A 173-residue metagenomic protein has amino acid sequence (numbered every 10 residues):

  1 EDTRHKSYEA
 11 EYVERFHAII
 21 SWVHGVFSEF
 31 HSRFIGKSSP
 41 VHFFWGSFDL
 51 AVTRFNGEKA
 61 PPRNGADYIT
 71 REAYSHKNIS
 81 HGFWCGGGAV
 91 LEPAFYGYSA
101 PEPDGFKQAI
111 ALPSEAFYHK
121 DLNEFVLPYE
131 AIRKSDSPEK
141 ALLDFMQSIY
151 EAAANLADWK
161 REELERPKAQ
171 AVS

Functional and structural regions predicted by a protein language model:
E1, F44-G46, Q170-S173: Charge-rich, acidic-biased intrinsically disordered regions
E1-E11, P93-Y96, D121-E130: Glycine-rich, often proline-containing surface loops adjacent to acidic residues and nearby aromatics that form
R4-G87: Aromatic/basic-lined ligand-recognition segments that form π-stacking hydrophobic pockets flanked by Lys/Arg to engage
S28, E102, A154: Residue-level marker of positions within ordered structural domains that often coincide with functionally constrained
S32-G36, F106, N155-E162: Intrinsically disordered or highly flexible coil/loop and linker segments, enriched in small and charged/polar residues
G57, G88, D104, I132-K134: Generic "edge-of-domain/loop-turn" microfeature
K77-V126: Low-complexity, glycine/alanine/valine/leucine- and proline-rich hydrophobic stretches
F117-S173: TerminUS-proximal long segments
